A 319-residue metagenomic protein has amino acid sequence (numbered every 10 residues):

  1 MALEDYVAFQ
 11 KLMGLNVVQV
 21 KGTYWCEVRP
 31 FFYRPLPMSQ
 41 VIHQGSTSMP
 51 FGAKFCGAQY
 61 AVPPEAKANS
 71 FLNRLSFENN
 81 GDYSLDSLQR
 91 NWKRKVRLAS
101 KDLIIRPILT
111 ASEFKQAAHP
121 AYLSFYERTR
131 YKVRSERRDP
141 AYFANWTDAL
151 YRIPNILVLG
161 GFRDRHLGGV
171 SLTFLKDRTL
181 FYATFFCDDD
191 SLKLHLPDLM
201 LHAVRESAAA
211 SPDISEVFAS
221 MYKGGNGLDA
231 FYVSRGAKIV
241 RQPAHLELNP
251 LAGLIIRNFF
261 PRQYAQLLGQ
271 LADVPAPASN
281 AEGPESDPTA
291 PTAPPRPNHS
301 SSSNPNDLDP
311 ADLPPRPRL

Functional and structural regions predicted by a protein language model:
M1-N80, F162-D190, R241-P243, L248-P250: Conserved donor-binding loop and adjoining core beta-sheet/short helix segment in diverse acyl/aminoacyl transferases
A2-T23, L85-K95, S100-S191: A conserved beta-strand-loop-helix scaffold within acyl/acetyltransferase catalytic domains
Q40-T47, P140-N145, L199-A203: Well-ordered, non-membrane alpha-helical segments in soluble/globular domains
T47-M49, R97, D148, H202-A209: Surface-exposed alpha-helical segments enriched in charged/polar residues
K54, K101-I104, D213: Short glycine/proline-enriched coil/turn segments at helix->beta-strand junctions
K67-S135, N258-R262, Q266-G283, A290 (+1 more regions): Acyltransferase donor/substrate-recognition loop-hinge adjacent to the catalytic core
R152-R257: Aromatic (often tryptophan-rich) hydrophobic motifs at membrane interfaces
G224-H299, N304-L319: C-terminal catalytic domain of photolyase/cryptochrome flavoproteins, centering on the FAD-binding pocket
